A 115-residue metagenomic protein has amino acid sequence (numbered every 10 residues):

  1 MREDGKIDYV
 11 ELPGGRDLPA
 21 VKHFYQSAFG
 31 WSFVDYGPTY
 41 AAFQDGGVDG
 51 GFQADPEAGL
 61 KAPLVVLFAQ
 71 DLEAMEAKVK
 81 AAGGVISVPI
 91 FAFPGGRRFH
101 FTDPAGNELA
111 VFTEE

Functional and structural regions predicted by a protein language model:
M1-K22, P63-V65, E115: N-terminal beta-strand motif that seeds the catalytic metal site of vicinal oxygen chelate
D8, T39-A41, P63, R97-F99: Short beta-strand micro-motifs in enzyme catalytic cores
Y9, G14, F24, W31-F33 (+2 more regions): Tryptophan-centric aromatic hotspots in well-structured domains and transmembrane helices
Y9, G51, K78: Residue-level hotspots at or immediately adjacent to binding/recognition sites across diverse folds
P19-A28, F99, E108: Conserved active-site alpha-helix within GNAT-family acetyltransferase domains
F29-D35, V85-I90: Short secondary-structure junctions
W31-A62, E108-T113: Conserved short beta-strand elements that form part of the metal-binding/catalytic scaffold of enzyme active sites
V66-E108: Vicinal oxygen chelate
